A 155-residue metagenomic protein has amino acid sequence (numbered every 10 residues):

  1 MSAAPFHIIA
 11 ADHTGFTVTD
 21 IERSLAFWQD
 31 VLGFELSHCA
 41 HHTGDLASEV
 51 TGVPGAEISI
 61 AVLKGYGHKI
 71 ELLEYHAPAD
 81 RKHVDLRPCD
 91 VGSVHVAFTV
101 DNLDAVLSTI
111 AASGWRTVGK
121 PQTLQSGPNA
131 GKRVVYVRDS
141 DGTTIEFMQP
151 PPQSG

Functional and structural regions predicted by a protein language model:
S2-H7, F16, C39, V62 (+1 more regions): Vicinal oxygen chelate
H7-A10, P88-S93, P128-N129: Short glycine-enriched loop/turn motifs at secondary-structure junctions
A11, V18, W28, L63 (+3 more regions): Short, structured motif recognition centered on aromatic/hydrophobic residues
F16-G67, A105, A112, P128-A130: Core segments of cupin and vicinal oxygen chelate
C39, Y66, L73-A77, P150: Generic beta-structure capping elements
H42-T51, G55, A77-L86, K120-R133 (+1 more regions): A cross-kingdom feature marking solvent-exposed beta-strand/loop segments within repeated, beta-rich binding/scaffold
V84-C89, V106-S108: Long, charged/polar, surface-exposed segments that mediate recognition or autoinhibition
